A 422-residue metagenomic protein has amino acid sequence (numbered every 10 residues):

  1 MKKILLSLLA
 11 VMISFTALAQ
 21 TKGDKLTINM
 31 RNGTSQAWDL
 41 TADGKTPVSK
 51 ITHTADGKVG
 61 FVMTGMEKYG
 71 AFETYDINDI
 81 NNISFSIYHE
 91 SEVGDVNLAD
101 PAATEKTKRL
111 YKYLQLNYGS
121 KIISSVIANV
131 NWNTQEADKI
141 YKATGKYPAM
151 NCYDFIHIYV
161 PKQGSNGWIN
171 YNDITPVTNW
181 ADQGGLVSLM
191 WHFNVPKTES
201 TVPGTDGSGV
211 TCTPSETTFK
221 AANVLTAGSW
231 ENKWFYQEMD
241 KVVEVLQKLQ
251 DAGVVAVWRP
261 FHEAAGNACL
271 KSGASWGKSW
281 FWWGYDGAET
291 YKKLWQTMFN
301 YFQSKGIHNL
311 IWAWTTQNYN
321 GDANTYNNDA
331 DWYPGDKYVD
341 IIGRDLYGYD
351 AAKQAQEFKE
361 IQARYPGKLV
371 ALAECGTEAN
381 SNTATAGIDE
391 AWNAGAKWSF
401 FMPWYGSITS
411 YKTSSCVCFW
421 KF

Functional and structural regions predicted by a protein language model:
M1-G23: Bacterial Sec-dependent N-terminal signal peptides
Q20-E90: Compositionally biased alpha-helical segments
S86-N170, D389: N-terminal module-boundary/linker segments of secreted carbohydrate-active enzymes
R109, W132-I140, Y171-I174, E244 (+3 more regions): Alpha-helical scaffolding within the catalytic cores of extracellular/periplasmic polymer-degrading hydrolases
S120-A128, K368-F422: Substrate-binding cleft of secreted/luminal carbohydrate-active enzymes
S125-I127, R259-H262, W295-N327, G367-N380: Aromatic-lined carbohydrate-recognition surfaces of secreted/lumenal glycan-active proteins
V160-F299, S304-I307: Substrate-binding cleft of extracellular glycoside hydrolase catalytic domains
G321-N382, K412-F422: Glycoside hydrolase catalytic-domain groove-lining segments
